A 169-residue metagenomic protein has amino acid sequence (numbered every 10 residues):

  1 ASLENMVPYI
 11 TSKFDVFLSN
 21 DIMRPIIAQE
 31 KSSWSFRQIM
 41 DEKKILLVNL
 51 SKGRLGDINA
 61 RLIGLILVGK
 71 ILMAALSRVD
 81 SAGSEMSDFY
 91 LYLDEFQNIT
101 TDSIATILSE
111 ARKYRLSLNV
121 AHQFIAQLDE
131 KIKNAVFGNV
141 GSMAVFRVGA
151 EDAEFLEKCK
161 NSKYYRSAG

Functional and structural regions predicted by a protein language model:
A1-L116, K131-I132: P-loop NTPase motor domains
S35, T106-L108, L128-G169: P-loop NTPase motor core of the ASCE superfamily
S51, Q123, F146-G149: Active-site-proximal beta-strand/loop segments in catalytic clefts of secreted hydrolases
K52-G53, I125, G141: Residue-level detector of alpha-helix boundaries and kinks
V120-Q127: Conserved H-loop
